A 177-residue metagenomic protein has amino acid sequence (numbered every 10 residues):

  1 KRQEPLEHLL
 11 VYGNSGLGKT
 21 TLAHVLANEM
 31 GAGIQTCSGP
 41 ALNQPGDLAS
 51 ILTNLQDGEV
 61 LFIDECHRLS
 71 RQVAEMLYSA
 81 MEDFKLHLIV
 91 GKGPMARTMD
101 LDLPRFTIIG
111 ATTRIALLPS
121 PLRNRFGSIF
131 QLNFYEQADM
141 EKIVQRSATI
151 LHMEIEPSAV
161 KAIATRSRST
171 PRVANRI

Functional and structural regions predicted by a protein language model:
K1-R2: Pre-Walker A adenine-sensing motif
P5-G39, I51-D57, Y78: Walker A/P-loop
V11, T20-A23, A27, L48 (+8 more regions): Conserved RecA-like P-loop NTPase ATPase core
I34-P45, V90: Short beta-strand-centered segment that lines the nucleotide-binding/catalytic pocket of NTP-utilizing
P45, E59-I89, I115-R125: Conserved AAA+/SF3 P-loop NTPase catalytic/coupling segment centered on the Walker-B
K92-A111: AAA+/SF3 P-loop NTPase mechanochemical coupling elements
L117-M153, P157-T165: Conserved AAA+ ATPase core "coupling" helix
E156-P157, S167-I177: The conserved phosphate-sensing helix
